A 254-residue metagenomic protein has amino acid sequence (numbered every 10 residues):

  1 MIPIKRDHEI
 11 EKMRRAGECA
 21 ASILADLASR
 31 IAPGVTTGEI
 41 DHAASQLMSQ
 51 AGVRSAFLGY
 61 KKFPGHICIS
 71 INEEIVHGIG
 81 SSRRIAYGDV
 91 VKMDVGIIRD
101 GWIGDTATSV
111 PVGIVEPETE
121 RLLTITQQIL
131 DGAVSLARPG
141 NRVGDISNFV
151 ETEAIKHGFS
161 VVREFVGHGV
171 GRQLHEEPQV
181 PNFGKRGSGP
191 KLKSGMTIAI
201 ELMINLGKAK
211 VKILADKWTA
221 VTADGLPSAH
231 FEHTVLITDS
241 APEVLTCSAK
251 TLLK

Functional and structural regions predicted by a protein language model:
M1-K254: Active-site neighborhoods and metal-handling regions in enzymes and metal-associated proteins
